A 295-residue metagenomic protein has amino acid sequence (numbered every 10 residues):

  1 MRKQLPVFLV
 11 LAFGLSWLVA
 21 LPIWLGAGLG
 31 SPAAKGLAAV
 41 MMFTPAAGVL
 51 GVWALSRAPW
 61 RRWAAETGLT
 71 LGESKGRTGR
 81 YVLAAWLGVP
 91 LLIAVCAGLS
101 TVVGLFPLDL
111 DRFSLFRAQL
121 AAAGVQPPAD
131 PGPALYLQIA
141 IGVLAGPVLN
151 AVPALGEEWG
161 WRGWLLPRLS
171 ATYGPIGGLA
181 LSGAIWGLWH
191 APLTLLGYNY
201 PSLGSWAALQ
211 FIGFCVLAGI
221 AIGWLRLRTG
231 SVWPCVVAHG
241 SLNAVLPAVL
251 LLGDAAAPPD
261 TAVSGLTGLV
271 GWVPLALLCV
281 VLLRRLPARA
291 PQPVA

Functional and structural regions predicted by a protein language model:
R2-F13, R62-Q138, P167-G178, L266-G271 (+1 more regions): Interfacial transmembrane-helix boundary/kink motif in multi-pass membrane proteins
L9, F13-G14, F43, W86-L87 (+8 more regions): Residue-level signature of the transmembrane alpha-helical core of multi-pass small-molecule transporters
F13-L21, P90-A94, G98, A151 (+2 more regions): Aromatic-anchored segments of alpha-helical transmembrane domains
L18-A39, L196-G204, A248-G265: Juxtamembrane/transmembrane-helix boundary motifs at the membrane-water interface
W24, G28-P32, L37-G88, L99-Q119 (+3 more regions): Membrane-helix interface linkers and caps
L155-G183, L227-S231: Membrane-interface helix/loop boundary segments of multi-pass membrane proteins
P201-W206, G230, A238-A295: C-terminal membrane module of polytopic membrane proteins
A208-W224: Hydrophobic alpha-helical segments embedded in the membrane of multi-pass proteins
